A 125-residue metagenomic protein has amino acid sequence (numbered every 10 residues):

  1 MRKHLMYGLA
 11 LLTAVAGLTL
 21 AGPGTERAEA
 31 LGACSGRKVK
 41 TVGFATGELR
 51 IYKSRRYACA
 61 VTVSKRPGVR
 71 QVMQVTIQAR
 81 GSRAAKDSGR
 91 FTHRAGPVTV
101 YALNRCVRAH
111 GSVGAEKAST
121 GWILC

Functional and structural regions predicted by a protein language model:
M1-V42: N-terminal prepro-regions of secreted/extracellular proteins
R27-C125: Post-signal peptide N-terminal regions of Sec-secreted extracellular proteins
